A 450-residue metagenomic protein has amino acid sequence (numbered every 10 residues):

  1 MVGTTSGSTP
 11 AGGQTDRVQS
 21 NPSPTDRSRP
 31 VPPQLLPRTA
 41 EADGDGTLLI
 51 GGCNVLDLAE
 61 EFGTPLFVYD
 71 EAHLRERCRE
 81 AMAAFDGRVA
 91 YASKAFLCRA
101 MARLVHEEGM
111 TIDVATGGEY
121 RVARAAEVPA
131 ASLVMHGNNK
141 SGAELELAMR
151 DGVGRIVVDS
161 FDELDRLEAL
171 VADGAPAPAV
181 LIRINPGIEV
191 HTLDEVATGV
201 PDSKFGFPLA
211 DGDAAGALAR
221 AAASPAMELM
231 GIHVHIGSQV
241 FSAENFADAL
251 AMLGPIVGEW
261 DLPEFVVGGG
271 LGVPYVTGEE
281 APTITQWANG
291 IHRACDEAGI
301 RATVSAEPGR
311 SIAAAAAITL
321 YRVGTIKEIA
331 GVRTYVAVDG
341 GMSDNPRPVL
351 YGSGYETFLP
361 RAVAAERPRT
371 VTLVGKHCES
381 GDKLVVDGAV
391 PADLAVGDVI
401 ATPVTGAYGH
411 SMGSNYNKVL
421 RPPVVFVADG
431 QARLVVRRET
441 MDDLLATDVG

Functional and structural regions predicted by a protein language model:
M1-A179, A223-L229, G430-G450: A charged N-terminal "starter" segment
V2-G7, A11-P30, G187-K327, V390 (+2 more regions): Active-site loop/helix belt of alpha/beta enzymes
G3, R301-G450: Charged (often Lys/Glu-rich) extended helix/loop segments that serve as interaction or gating elements
N54, L58, D70-H73, R77 (+20 more regions): General structural feature for long, well-ordered alpha-helical segments within catalytic domains of soluble enzymes
F62, C78, M82-F85, G109 (+11 more regions): Structural signal for hydrophobic packing residues in well-ordered secondary-structure cores of soluble enzyme domains
H73, K94-C98, A115-E119, N138-K140 (+8 more regions): Active-site beta-loop-alpha junctions enriched in small/polar residues
R88-A90, G109-T111, A130-V134, R155 (+7 more regions): Structural preference for beta-strand elements that scaffold enzyme active sites
A102, A125, L145-R150, L167-L170 (+6 more regions): Short acidic, glycine/serine/threonine-rich loops at helix termini
